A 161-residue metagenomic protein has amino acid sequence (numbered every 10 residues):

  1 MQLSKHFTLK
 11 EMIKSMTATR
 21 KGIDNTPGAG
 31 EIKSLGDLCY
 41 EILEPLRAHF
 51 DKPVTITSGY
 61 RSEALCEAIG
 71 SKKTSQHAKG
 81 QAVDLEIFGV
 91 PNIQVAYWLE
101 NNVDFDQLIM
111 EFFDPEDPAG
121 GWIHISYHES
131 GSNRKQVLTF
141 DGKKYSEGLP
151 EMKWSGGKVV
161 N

Functional and structural regions predicted by a protein language model:
M1-H49, G142-N161: Extracytoplasmic cell-surface/polysaccharide-interacting catalytic and binding patches
L38-I42, L65, Q81, P91 (+1 more regions): Amphipathic alpha-helical interface surfaces
E44-G70: Extended, low-complexity, intrinsically disordered C-terminal regulatory tails of eukaryotic serine/threonine kinases
T55-T57, A82-E86, H124-S126: Structural recognition of the beta-strand scaffold that forms the well-ordered cores of secreted hydrolase catalytic
A68-A78, F113-E116: Short, flexible, solvent-exposed loop/turn segments with mixed acidic/basic and small polar residues
K73-I93: Acidic, His- and aromatic-enriched active-site or binding-groove loops in soluble protein domains that engage sugars
I87-N161: Catalytic cores and adjacent binding grooves of peptidoglycan-active enzymes
